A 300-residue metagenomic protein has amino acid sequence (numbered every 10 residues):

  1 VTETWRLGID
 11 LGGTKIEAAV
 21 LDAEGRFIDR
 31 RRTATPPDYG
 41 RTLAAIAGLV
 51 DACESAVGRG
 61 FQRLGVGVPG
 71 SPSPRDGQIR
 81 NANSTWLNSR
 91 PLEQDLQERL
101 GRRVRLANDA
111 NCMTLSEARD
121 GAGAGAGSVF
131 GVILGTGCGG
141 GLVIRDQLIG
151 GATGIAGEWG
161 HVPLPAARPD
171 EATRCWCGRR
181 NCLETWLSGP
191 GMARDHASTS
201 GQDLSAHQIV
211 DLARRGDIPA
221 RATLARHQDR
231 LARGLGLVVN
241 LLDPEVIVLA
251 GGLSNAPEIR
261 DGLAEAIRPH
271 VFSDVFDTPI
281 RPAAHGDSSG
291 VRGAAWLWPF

Functional and structural regions predicted by a protein language model:
V1-R63, S73-D76, E93-V104, S116-A126 (+1 more regions): ATP-binding/phosphotransfer module of carbohydrate and carboxylate kinases, centering on a glycine-rich
D10, G65-P69, A107, G131-G137 (+1 more regions): Short beta-strand segments
F27, I79, L148-I149: Hydrophobic "anchor" residues
R30-R32, A82, G151: Residue-level detector of high-confidence beta-strand sites
A34-P37, L87, A156-E158, L164: A short acidic/small-residue loop/turn micro-motif
G77-S89: A charged helix-plus-loop insertion that forms the helical arch/lid used to bind and gate nucleic-acid substrates
L106-A110, T114: Short loop/edge segments at beta-strand edges and connector loops that shape dinucleotide/nucleotide cofactor-binding
A126-W186: Glycine-rich phosphate-binding loop of actin/hexokinase-like ATP-binding domains
